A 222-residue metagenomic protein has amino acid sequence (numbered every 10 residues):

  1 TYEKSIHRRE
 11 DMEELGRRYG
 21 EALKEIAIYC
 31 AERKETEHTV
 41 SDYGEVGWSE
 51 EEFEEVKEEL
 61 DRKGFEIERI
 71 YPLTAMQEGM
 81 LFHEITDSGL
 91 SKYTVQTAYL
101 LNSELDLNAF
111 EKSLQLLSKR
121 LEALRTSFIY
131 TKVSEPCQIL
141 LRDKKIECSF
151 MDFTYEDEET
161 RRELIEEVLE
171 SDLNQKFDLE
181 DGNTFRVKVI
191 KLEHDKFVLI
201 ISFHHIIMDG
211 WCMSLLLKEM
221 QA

Functional and structural regions predicted by a protein language model:
I6, F65-R142, E147, E156-A222: Acyl-group handoff/entry surfaces in thioester-processing enzymes
D11-E55, L124-I129, M220-A222: A short N-terminal helical cap/helix-turn-helix that marks the beginning of AMP-binding/adenylate-forming
H38-T39, S49, S103, D152 (+1 more regions): Helix N-terminus capping/helix-initiation residues
W48-S49, E54-V56, F185-R186, L192-E193: Short leucine-rich amphipathic alpha-helices used at interfaces
E50-Y71: C-terminal, charged and often intrinsically disordered regions of DNA end-processing helicases and nucleases
